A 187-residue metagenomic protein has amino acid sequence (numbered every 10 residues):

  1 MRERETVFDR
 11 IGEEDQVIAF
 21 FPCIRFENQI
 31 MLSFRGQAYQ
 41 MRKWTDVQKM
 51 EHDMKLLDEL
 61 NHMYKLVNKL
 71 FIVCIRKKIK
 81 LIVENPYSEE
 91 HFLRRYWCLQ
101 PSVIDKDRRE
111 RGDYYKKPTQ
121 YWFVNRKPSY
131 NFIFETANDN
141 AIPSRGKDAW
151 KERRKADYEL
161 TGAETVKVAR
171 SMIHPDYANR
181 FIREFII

Functional and structural regions predicted by a protein language model:
M1-I187: Conserved active-site and SAM-binding loop architecture of S-adenosyl-L-methionine-dependent nucleic-acid
